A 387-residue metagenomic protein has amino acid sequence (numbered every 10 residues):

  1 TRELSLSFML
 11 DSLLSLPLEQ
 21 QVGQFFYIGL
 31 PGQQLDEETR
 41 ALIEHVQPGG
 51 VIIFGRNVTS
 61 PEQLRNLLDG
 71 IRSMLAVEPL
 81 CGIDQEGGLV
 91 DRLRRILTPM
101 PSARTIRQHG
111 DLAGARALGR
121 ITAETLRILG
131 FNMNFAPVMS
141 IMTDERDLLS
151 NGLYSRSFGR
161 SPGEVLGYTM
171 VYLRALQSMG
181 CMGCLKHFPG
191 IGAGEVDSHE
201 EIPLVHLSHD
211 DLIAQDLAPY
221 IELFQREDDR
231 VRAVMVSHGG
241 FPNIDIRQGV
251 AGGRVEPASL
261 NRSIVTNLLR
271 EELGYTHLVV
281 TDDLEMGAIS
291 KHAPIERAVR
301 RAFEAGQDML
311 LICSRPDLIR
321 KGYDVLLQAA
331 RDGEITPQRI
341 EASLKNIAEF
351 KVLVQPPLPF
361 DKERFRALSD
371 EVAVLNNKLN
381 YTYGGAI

Functional and structural regions predicted by a protein language model:
T1-Q47, N261-R262, S290-I387: Preference for extracellular/luminal or secreted protein segments
G29, R56-M74, P79, L89 (+2 more regions): Second-shell residues forming the walls of enzyme active-site clefts
P31-Q34, I83-D91, R95, N132-E145 (+2 more regions): Short glycine-enriched loops at secondary-structure junctions
G32-Q33, I53-N57, R104-A113, Y154-P162 (+3 more regions): Second-shell loop/turn segments in exported
A41-F54, I121, I128-M133: Catalytic domains of carbohydrate-active enzymes, especially glycoside hydrolases
P79-Q85, Q338-E341: Short beta-strand elements of ligand-binding domains
R94-Q108, R146-S157, H199-E200: Surface-exposed, active-site-proximal loop segments in enzymatic domains
T98-G130: A generic, well-ordered mixed alpha/beta core segment in the N-terminal half of proteins
